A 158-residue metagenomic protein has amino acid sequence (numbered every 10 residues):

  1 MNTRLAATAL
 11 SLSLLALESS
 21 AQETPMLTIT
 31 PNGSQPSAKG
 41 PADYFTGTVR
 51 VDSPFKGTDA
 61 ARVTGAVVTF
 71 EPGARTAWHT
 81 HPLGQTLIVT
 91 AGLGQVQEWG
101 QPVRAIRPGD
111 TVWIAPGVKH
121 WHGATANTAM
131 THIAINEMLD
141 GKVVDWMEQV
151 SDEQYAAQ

Functional and structural regions predicted by a protein language model:
M1-A7: Bacterial N-terminal signal peptides that target proteins for export
T8-A16: Bacterial N-terminal signal peptides
S20-R62, V143-Q158: A short, N-terminal "cap"/entry segment at the start of jelly-roll beta-barrel domains of the cupin/DSBH fold
V67-E71, T80-V96, I135: Short, conserved beta-strand element in jelly-roll/cupin
T76-W78, V96-Q97, K119-T125: Short beta-strand His + acidic residue motifs that chelate non-heme Fe in jelly-roll/DSBH and cupin folds
G100-G117: Short acidic-glycine-tyrosine-enriched beta hairpin
N127-W146: A short hydrophobic beta-strand segment most commonly corresponding to one strand of the jelly-roll/cupin
